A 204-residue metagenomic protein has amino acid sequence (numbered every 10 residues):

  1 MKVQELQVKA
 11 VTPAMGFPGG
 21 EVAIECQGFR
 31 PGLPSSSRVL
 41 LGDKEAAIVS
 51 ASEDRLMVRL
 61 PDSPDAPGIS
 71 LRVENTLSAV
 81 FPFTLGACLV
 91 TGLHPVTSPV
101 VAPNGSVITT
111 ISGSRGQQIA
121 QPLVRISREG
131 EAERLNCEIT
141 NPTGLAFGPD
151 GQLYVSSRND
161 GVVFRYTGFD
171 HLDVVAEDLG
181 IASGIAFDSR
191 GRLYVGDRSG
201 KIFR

Functional and structural regions predicted by a protein language model:
M1-I108, A120, R125: Ser/Thr/Pro-rich low-complexity tracts
P31, G113-Q117, D160-V162, G200-K201: Short glycine/acidic-enriched loop and turn motifs that connect beta-strands
T76, R128-E131, D160, G168-H171: Short coil turn/linker residues within repeat-based beta-strand modules
T84-T91, G130-N136, D170-E177: A short beta-strand motif characteristic of beta-propeller blades
A87, E133-F147, R158: Blade-loop segments of beta-propeller domains
G92-S106, T110-G113, A120-Q121, E138-Q152 (+1 more regions): Beta-rich, blade/repeat-based domains predominating in secreted/periplasmic proteins but also intracellular
Q118, S127, R158, T167 (+1 more regions): Structural signature of WD-repeat beta-propellers
Q121-V124, G161-R165, K201-R204: A short loop-to-beta-strand structural motif that recurs across blades of beta-propeller domains
